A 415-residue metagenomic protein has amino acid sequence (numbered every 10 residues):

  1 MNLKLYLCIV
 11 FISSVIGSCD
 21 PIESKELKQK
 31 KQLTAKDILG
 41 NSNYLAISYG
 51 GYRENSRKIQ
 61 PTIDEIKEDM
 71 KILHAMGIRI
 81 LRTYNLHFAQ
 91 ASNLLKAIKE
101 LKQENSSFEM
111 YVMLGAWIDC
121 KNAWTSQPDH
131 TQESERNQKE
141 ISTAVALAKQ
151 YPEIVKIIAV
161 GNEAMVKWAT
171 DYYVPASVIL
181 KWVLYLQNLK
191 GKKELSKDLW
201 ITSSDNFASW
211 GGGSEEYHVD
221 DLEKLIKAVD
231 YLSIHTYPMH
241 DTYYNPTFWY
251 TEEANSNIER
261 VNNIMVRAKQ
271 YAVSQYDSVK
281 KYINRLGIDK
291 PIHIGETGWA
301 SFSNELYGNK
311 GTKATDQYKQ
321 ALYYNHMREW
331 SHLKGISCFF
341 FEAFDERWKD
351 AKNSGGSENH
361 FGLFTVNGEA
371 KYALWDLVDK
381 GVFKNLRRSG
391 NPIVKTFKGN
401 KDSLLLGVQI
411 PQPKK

Functional and structural regions predicted by a protein language model:
V15-S18: C-terminal motif of bacterial Sec signal peptides marking the signal peptidase cleavage site
I22-D69: Boundary/entry segment of secreted carbohydrate-active catalytic domains
I22-K36, S42, E305-H326, W330-K415: Aromatic-rich peripheral "rim/lid" segments of glycoside hydrolase catalytic domains that contact and position glycan
K31, N93-L199: Substrate-binding cleft of extracellular glycoside hydrolase catalytic domains
K58-P61, R82-L94, C120-N122, S134-N137 (+4 more regions): Acidic-and-aromatic substrate-binding clefts and catalytic sites of carbohydrate-active enzymes
E65-A89: Catalytic domains of carbohydrate-active enzymes, especially glycoside hydrolases
L81, I158, L232, I294-E296 (+1 more regions): Conserved, mostly hydrophobic/aromatic
S134-E135, M165-I294, A300, N304: Noncatalytic carbohydrate-binding groove/subsite architecture in carbohydrate-active enzymes
